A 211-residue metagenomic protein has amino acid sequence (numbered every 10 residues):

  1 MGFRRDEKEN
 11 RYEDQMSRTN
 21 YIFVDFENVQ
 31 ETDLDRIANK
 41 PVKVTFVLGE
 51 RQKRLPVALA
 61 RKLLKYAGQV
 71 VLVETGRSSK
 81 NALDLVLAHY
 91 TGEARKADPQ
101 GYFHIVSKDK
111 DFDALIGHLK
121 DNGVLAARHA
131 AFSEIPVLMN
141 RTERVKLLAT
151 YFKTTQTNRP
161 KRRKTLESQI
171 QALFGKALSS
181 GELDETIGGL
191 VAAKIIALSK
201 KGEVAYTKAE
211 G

Functional and structural regions predicted by a protein language model:
R4-Q15: Short, Lys/Arg-enriched N-terminal segments with co-localized hydrophobic residues within the first ~10-30 amino acids
N20, K43-T157, K161-T165: Nuclease catalytic cores that cleave nucleic-acid phosphodiester bonds, predominantly acidic two-metal-ion
N20-F26: Short, hydrophobic/glycine-enriched beta-strand segments
F26-L34: Short acidic, Gly/Ser-rich segments with clustered Asp/Glu that frequently serve as metal-coordination loops in enzyme
L166-G181: Short helix-coil junctions and helix-kink-helix linkers
D184-G188: Short, hydrophobic-biased segments on the C-terminal half of alpha helices that form "recognition helices"
V191-K201: A short, conserved structural fragment
K201-G211: Short, cationic-aromatic polyanion-contact patches
